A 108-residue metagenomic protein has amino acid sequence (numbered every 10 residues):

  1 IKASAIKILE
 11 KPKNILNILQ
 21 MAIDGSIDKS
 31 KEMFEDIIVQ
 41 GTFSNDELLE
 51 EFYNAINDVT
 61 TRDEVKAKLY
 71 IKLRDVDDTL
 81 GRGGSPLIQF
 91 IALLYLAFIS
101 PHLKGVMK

Functional and structural regions predicted by a protein language model:
I1-K13: Long, charge-dense, solvent-exposed interaction surfaces that engage phosphate-rich ligands
N14-I18: Alpha-helical tetratricopeptide repeat
L19-K108: Helix-rich C-terminal "collar"/helical-bundle subdomain used as an assembly and partner-interaction module in RFC-like
